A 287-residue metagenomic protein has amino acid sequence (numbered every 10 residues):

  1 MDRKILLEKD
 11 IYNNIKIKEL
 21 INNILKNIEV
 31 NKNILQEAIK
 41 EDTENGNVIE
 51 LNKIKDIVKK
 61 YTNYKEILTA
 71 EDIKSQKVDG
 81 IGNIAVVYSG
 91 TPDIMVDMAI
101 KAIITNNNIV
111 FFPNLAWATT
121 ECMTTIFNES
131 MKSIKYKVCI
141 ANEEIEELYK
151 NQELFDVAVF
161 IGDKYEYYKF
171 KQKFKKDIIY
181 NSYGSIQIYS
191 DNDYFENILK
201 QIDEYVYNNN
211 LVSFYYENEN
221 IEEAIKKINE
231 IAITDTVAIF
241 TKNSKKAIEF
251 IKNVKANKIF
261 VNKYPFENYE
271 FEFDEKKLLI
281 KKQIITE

Functional and structural regions predicted by a protein language model:
M1-K74, K101: N-terminal Rossmann-like NAD(P)+-binding subdomain of aldehyde/semialdehyde dehydrogenases
D2, L6-K16, N27-V30, S89-T91 (+4 more regions): ALDH superfamily catalytic-core signature
D2-N22, L199-E287: Conserved C-terminal structural/oligomerization subdomain of aldehyde/semialdehyde dehydrogenase
I17, T105-V110, K132-I134, Y149-V157 (+1 more regions): Short, surface-exposed connector motifs at secondary-structure boundaries
K59-E129, F174-I178, S182-G184: Conserved small-residue-rich beta-alpha loop and adjacent elements that most often cradle the phosphate/pyrophosphate
N83-V86, S133-N209, K252, N268-Q283: Conserved NAD(P)+-binding/catalytic subdomain of aldehyde/semialdehyde dehydrogenases
N108-F112, V159, I178-Y180, T236-F240 (+1 more regions): Short hydrophobic alpha-helical runs that function as membrane-insertion/retention elements
P113-A116, D163, K242, Y264-F266: Short, ordered loop/turn segments at secondary-structure junctions
